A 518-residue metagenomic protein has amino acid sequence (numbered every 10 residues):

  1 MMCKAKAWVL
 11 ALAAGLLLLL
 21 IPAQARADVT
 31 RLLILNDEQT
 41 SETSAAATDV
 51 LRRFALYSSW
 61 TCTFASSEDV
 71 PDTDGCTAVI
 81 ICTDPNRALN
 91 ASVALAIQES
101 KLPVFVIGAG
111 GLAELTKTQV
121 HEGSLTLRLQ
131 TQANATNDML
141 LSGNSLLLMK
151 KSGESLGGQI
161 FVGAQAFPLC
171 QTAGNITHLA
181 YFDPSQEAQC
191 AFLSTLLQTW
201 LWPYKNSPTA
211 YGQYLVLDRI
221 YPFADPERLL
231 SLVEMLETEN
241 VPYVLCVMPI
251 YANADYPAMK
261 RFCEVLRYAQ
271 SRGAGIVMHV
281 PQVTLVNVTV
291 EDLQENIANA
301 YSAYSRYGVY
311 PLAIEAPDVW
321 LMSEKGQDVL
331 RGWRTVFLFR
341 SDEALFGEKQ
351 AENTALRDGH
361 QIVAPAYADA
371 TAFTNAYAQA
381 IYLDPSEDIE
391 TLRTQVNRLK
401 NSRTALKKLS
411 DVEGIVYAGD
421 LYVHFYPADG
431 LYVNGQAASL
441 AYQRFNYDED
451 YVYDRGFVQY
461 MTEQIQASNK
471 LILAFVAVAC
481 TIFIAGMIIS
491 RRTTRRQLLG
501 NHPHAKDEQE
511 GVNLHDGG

Functional and structural regions predicted by a protein language model:
I21-V29: Sec-dependent signal peptide cleavage junction
R31, C76, L102, T118 (+2 more regions): A glycine-centered loop/beta-turn motif at secondary-structure junctions
R31-Q39, F105-E114, T118, E239-W333 (+2 more regions): Metal-dependent polysaccharide deacetylase catalytic core of the NodB/CE4 family, i.e., the active-site-bearing domain
T40-F105: Helical hinge/lid and interdomain linker segments adjacent to catalytic or ligand-binding clefts that mediate domain
A188-Q189, L193, Q198-G275, Q282-T284: Active-site beta->alpha N-cap acidic-glycine motif
W200, Y204-T209, E234-A254, R334-L345 (+2 more regions): C-terminal domain-boundary segment and adjacent tail
C480-T493: Alpha-helical transmembrane segments
R495-G518: Cytoplasmic C-terminal tails of single-pass
